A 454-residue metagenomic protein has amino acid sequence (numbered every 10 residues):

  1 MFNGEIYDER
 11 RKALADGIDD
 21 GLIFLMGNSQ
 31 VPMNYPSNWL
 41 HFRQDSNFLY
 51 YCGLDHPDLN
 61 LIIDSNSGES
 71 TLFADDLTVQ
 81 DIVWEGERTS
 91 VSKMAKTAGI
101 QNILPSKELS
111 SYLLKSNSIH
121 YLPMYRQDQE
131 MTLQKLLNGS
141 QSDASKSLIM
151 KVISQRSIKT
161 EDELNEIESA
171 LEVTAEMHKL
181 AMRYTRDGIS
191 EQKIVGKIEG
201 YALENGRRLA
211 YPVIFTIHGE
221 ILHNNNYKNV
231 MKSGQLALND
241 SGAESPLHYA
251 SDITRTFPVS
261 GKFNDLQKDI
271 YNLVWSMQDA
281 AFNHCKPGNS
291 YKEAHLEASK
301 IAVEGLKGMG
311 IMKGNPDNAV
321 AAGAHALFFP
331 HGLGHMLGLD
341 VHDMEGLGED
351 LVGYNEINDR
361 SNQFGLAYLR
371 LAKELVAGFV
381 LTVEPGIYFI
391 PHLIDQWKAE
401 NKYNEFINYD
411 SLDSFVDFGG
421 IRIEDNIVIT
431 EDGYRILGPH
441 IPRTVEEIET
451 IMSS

Functional and structural regions predicted by a protein language model:
M1-S454: Active-site neighborhoods and metal-handling regions in enzymes and metal-associated proteins
